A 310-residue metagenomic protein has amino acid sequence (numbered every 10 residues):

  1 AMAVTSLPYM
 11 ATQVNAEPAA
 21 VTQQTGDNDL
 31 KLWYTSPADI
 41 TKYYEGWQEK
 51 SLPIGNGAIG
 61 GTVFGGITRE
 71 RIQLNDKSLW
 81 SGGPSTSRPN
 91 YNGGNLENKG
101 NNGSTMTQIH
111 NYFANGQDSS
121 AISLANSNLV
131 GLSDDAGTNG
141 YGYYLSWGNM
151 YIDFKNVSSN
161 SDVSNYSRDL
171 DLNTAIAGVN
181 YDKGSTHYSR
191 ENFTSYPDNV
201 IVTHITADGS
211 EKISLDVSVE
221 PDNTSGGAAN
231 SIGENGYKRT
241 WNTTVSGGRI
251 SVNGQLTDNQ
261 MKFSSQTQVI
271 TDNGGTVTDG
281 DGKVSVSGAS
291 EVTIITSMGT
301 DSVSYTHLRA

Functional and structural regions predicted by a protein language model:
S6-P18: Sec-dependent signal peptide cleavage junction
E17-R309: Aromatic-residue-lined binding/catalytic grooves and analogous aromatic/hydrophobic interfacial grooves in multimeric
